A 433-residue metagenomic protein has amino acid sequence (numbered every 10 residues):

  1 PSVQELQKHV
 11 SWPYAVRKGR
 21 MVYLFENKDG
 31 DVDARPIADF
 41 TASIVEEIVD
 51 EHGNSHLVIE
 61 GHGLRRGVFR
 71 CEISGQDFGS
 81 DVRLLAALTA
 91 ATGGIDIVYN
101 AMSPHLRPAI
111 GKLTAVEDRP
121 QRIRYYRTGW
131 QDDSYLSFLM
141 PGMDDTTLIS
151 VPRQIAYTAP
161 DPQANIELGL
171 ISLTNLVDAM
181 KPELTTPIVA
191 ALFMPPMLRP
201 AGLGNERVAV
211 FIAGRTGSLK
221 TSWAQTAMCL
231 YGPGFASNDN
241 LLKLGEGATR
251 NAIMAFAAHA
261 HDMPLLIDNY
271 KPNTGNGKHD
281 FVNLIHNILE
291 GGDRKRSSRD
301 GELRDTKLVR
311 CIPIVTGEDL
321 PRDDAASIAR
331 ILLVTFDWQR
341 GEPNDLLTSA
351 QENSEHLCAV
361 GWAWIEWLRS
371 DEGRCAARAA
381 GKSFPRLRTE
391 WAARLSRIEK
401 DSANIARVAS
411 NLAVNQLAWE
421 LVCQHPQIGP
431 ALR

Functional and structural regions predicted by a protein language model:
P1-E183, A227, A255-F256, A260-D262 (+1 more regions): Conserved glycine-centered beta->alpha loop in an early N-terminal alpha/beta scaffold
G142-N240, L412: P-loop NTPase catalytic core of nucleic-acid-dependent motor ATPases
W223-K278: AAA+/P-loop NTPase substrate/partner-engagement loops
A258, S297-V315: AAA+/SF3 P-loop NTPase mechanochemical coupling elements
D268, L308-E318, L333-V334: Structural recognition of the conserved hydrophobic beta-strand(s) that form the central parallel beta-sheet of P-loop
P272-N273, L320-R322: Residues immediately C-terminal
F281-S297: Conserved catalytic/switch belt of AAA+ P-loop NTPases
K307-V309, D324-G429: Phosphate-sensing "switch" segment of ASCE/P-loop ATPases
